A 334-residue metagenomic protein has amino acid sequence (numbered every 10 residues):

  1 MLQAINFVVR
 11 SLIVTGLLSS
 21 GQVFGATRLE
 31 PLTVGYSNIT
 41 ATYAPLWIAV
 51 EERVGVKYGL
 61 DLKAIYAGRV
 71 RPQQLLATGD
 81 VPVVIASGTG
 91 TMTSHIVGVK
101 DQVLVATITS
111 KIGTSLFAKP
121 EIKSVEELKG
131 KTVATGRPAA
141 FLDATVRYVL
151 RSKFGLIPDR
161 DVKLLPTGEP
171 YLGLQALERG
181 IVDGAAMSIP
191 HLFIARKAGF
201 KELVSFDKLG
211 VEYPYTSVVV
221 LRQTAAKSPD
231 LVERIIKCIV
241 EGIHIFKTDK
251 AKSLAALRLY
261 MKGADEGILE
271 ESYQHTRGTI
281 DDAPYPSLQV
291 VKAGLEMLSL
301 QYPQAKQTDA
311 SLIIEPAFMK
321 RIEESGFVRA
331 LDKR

Functional and structural regions predicted by a protein language model:
M1-N6: N-terminal secretory signal peptides that target proteins for export/translocation
V8-G21: Bacterial N-terminal signal peptides
A26-E169, G173-R179, D183-I189, E202-F206 (+1 more regions): Short, glycine-/small- and polar/acidic-enriched structural segments that line small-molecule recognition paths
K63, V70-R71, V162-L164, E271-R277 (+1 more regions): Short linear loop/turn motifs
V81-P82, A86, T276-V291, R321-F327: Short amphipathic alpha-helical segments at helix boundaries and their inter-helical linkers
Y171-M261: Pocket-lining segment of extracytoplasmic ligand-binding domains
A226-Q307: Secondary-structure end/capping motifs
S299-R334: Conserved C-terminal helix/tail region of periplasmic/extracytoplasmic solute-binding proteins
